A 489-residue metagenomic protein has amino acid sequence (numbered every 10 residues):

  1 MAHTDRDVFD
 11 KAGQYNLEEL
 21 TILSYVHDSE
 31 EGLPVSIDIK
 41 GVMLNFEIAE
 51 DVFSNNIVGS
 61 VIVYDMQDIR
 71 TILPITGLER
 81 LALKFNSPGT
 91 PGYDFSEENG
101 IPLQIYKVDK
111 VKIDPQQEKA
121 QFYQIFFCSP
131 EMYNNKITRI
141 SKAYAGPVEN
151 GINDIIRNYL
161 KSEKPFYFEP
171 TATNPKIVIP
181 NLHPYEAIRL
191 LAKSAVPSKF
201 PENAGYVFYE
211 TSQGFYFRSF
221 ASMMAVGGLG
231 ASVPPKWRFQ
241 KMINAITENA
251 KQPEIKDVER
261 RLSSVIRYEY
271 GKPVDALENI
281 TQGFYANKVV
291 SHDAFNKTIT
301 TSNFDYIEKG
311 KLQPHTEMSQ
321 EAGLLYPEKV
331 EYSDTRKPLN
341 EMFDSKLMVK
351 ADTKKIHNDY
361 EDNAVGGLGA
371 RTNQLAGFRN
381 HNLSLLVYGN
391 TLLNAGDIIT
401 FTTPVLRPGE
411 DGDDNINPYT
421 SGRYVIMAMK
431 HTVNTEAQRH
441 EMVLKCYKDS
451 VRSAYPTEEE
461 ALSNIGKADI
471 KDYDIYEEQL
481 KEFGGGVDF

Functional and structural regions predicted by a protein language model:
M1-I137: Assembly/oligomerization scaffold segments
M1-Q14, G100, F122, F127 (+8 more regions): Interface-prone segments of viral and bacterial extracellular assemblies
E18, I57, E79, I101 (+7 more regions): Envelope-exposed proteins and targeting segments
F46-P74, F239-F489: An acidic/polar, Gly/Ser/Thr-rich interaction patch typically located in mid-to-C-terminal regions of proteins
P74, E98, S141-I152, P180-I188 (+2 more regions): Solvent-exposed, acidic/flexible segments
F122-I125, S129-E131, Y167-Y285, F295 (+1 more regions): Short beta-strand-centered interaction patches in the first periplasmic/extracellular domains of large envelope
Y133-R139, N150-I179: N-terminal export/assembly leaders
K136-I140, G228-A231, Y455-E460: Short, charged, solvent-exposed linker or helix-capping segments at domain edges/interfaces that act as flexible hinges
